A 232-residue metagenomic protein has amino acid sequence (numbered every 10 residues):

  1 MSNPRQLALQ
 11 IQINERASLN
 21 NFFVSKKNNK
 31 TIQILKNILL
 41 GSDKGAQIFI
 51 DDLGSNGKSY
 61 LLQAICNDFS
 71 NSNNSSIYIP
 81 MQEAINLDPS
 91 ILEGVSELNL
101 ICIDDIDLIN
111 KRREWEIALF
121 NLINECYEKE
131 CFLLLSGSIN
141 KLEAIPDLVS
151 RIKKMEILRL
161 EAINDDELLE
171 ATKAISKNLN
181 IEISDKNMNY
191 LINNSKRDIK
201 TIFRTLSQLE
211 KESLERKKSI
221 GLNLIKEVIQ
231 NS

Functional and structural regions predicted by a protein language model:
M1-N37, L214-S232: A short, basic N-terminal segment
D43-L62: Walker A/P-loop nucleotide-binding motif
C66-L100, N110-R113: Short glycine-rich substrate-engagement loop in P-loop NTPases that contacts/grips substrate
G94-E116, L122, K129-S138: Conserved P-loop NTPase "ATPase switch" module shared by AAA+ and STAND
I139-N140, M155-E167: Conserved AAA+ ATPase "SRH/arginine-finger" region at the nucleotide-binding site
N140-K154: Short regulatory helix/loop adjacent to the ATP-binding pocket of P-loop NTPases
E182-N194: Short conserved motifs of the RecA-like P-loop NTPase core
S195-L209: The conserved phosphate-sensing helix
